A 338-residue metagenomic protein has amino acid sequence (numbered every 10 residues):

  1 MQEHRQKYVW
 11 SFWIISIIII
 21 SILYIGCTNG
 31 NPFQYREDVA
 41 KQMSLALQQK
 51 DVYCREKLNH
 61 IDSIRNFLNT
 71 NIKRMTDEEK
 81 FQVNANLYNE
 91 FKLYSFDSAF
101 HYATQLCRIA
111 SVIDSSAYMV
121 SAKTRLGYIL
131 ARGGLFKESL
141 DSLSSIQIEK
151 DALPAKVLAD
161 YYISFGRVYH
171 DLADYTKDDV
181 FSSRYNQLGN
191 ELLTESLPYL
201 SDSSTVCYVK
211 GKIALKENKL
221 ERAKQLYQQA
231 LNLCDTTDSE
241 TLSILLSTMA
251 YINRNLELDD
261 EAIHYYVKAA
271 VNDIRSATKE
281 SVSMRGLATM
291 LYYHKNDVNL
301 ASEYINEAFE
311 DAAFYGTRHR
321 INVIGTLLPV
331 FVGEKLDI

Functional and structural regions predicted by a protein language model:
M1-K7: N-terminal secretory signal peptides that target proteins for export/translocation
V9, Y24-L336: A "functional boundary" signal
I14-I22: Bacterial N-terminal signal peptides
